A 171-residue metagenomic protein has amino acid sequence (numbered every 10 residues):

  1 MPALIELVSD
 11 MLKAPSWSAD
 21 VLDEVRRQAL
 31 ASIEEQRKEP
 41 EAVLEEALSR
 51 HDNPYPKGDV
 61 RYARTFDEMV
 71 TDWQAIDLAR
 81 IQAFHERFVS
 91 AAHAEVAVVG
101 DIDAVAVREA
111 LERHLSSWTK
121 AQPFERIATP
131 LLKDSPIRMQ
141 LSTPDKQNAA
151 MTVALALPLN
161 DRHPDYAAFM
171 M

Functional and structural regions predicted by a protein language model:
M1-P123: Charge-rich, well-structured scaffold segments of protease-associated domains
P123-M171: His/Glu-based metal-binding/catalytic segments typifying zinc-dependent metallopeptidases
